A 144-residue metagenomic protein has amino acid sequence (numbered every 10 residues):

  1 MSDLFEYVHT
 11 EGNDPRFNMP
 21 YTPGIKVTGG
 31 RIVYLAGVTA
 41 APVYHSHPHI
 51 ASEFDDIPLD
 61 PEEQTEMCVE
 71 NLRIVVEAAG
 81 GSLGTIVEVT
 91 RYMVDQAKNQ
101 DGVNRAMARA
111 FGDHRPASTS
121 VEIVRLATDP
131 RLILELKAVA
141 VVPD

Functional and structural regions predicted by a protein language model:
M1-E70, I74-V87, M93-D144: N-terminal presequence-like segments and the immediate start of the first folded domain
